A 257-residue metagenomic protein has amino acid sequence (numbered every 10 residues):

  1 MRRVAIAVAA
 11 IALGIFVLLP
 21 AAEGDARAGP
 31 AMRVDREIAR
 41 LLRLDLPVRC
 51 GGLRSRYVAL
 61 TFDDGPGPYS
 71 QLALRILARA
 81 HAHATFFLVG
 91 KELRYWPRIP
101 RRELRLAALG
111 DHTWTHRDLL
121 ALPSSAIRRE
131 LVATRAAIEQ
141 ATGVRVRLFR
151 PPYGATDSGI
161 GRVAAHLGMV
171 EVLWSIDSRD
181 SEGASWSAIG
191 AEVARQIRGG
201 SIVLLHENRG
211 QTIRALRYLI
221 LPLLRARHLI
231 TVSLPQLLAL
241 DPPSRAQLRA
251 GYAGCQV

Functional and structural regions predicted by a protein language model:
M1-V8: N-terminal Sec-pathway targeting helices
I15-M32: C-terminal region of N-terminal signal peptides and the immediate post-cleavage residues of exported proteins
G29-V146, I230, A239: Active-site beta->alpha N-cap acidic-glycine motif
F62-D64, F87-K91, T113-W114, R150-G154 (+3 more regions): Active-site-proximal beta-strand/loop segments in catalytic clefts of secreted hydrolases
Q71, R75, R101, S125 (+7 more regions): Solvent-exposed, polar/charged alpha-helical surfaces in well-ordered, non-transmembrane soluble domains, broadly
A155-I197, L229-D241: His/Asp/Glu-enriched short active-site or ligand-binding loop at hydrolase and phosphoryl-transfer sites
I197-P235: Catalytic grooves of carbohydrate-active enzymes
P222-V257: Low-complexity, Gly/Ser/Thr/Pro-rich intrinsically disordered linker/tail segments
